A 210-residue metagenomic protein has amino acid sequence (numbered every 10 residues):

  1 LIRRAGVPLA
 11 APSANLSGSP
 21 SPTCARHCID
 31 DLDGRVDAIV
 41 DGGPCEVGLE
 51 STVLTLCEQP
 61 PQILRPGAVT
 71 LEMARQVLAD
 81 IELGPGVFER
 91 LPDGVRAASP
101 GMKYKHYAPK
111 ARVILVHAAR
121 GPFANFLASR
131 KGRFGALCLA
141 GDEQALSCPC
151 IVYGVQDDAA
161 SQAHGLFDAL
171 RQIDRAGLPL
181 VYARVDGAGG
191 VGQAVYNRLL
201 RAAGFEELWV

Functional and structural regions predicted by a protein language model:
L1-V210: Active-site-adjacent structural elements in enzyme catalytic cores
